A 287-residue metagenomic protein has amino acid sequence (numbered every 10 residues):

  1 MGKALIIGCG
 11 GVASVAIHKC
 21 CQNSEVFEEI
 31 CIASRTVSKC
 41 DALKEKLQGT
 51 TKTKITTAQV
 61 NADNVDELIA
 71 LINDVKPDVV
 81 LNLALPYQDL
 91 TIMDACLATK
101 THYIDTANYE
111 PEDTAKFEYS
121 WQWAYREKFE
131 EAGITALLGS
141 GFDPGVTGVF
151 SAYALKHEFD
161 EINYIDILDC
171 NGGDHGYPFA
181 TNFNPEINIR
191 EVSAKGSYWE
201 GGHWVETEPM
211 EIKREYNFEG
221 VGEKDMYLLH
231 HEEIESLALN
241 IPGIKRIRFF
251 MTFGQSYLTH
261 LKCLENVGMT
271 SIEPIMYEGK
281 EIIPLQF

Functional and structural regions predicted by a protein language model:
A4-G11: Conserved N-terminal Rossmann-fold NAD(P)-binding element of oxidoreductases
A13-I17: N-terminal Rossmann-fold NAD(P) dinucleotide-binding loop
E29-C31: Short beta-strand element of Class I
T36-K39: Helix N-cap at the beta1-alpha1 junction of Rossmann-like dinucleotide-binding domains, i.e., the first residues
G49-N64: Rossmann-fold cofactor-recognition segment
N61-P77, A84, Q88: Conserved Rossmann-fold cofactor-binding substructure of NAD(P)-dependent oxidoreductases
A107-I134: Rossmann-fold NAD(P)-binding glycine/threonine-rich loop
K156-F287: C-terminal catalytic/substrate-binding lobe primarily of soluble NAD(P)-dependent oxidoreductases
